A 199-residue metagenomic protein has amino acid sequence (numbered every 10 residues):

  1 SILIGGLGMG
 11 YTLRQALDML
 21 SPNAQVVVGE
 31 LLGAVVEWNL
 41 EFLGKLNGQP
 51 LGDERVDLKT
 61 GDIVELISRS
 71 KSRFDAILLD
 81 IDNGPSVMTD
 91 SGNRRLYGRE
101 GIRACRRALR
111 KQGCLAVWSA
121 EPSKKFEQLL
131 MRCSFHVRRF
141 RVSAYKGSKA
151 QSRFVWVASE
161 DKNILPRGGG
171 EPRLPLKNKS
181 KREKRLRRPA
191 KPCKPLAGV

Functional and structural regions predicted by a protein language model:
S1-L109, V117-W118, C133, R138 (+2 more regions): The AdoMet/dcAdoMet-binding core of the Class I SAM-like
G113: Glycine-centered, phosphate/nucleic-acid-interacting loop/turn motifs that mediate DNA/RNA or nucleotide
E121-R185, L196-V199: Class I S-adenosyl-L-methionine
R187-A190: Intrinsically disordered, low-complexity proline-rich regions
